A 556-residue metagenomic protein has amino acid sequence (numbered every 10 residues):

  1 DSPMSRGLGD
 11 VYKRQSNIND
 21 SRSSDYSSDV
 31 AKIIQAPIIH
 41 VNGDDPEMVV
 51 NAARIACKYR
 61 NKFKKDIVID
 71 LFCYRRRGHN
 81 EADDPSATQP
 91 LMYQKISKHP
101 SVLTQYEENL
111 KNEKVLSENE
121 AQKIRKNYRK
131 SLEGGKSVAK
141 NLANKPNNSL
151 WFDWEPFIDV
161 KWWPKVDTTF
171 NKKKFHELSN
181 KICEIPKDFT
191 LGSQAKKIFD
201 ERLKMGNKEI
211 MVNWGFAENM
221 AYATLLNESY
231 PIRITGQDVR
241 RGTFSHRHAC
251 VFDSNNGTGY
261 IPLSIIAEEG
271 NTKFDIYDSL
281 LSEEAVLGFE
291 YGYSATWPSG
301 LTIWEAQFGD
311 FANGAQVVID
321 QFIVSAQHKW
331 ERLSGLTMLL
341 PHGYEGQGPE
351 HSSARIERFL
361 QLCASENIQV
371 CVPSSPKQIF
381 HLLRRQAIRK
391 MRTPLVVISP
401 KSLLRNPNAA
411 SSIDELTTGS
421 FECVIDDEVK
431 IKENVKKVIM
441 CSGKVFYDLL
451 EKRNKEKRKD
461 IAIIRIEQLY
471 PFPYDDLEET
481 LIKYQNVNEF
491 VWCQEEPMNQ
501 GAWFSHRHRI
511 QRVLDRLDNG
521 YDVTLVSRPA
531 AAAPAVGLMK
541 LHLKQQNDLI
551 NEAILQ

Functional and structural regions predicted by a protein language model:
D1-Y12: Single conserved hydrophobic/aromatic residue that forms the stacking wall/gate of nucleotide- or nucleobase-binding
S5, I33, K483-Q485: Alpha-helix termination/capping residues and helix-transition junctions
R14-I18, Q35-I38, N42-V49, A267-L280 (+1 more regions): A structural-propensity feature for long, helix-poor, extended segments
N17-S23, K32-V68, C73-R77, S86: Conserved phosphate-handling catalytic cores of large alpha/beta enzymes
D20, S28, S375: Active-site-proximal helix-loop-helix substrate-binding element of RNase H-like nuclease domains
D25-K32, E47-R54, T104-E108, V317 (+1 more regions): Residues on a specific face of well-ordered alpha-helices
I67, C73-V372, P376-Q556: Flexible, glycine-rich loop/tail regions that form catalytic "lids" or insertion modules at the edges of active sites
